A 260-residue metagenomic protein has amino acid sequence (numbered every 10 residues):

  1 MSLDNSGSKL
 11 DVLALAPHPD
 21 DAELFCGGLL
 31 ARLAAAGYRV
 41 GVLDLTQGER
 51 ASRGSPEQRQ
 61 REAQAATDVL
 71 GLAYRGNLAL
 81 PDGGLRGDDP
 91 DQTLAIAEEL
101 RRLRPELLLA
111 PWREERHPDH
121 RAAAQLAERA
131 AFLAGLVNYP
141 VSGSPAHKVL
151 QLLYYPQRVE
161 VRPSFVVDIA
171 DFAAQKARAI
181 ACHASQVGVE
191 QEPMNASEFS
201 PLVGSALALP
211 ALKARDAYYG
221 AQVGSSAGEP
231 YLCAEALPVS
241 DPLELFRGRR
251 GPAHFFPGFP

Functional and structural regions predicted by a protein language model:
M1-L103, L232, E244-R250, H254: Active-site rim/loop-helix segments in enzyme catalytic domains that contact anionic ligands
M1-L15, G87-P260: Metal-dependent de-N-acetylase/amidase catalytic core
